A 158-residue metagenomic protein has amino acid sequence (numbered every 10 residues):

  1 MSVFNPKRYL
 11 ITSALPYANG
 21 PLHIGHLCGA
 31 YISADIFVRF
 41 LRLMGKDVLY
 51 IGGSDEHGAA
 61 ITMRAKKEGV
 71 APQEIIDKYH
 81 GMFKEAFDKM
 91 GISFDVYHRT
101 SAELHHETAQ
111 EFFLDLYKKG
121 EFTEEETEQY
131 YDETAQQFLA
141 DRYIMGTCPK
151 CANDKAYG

Functional and structural regions predicted by a protein language model:
S2-G158: N-terminal, positively charged nucleic-acid-binding surface of large information/translation enzymes
